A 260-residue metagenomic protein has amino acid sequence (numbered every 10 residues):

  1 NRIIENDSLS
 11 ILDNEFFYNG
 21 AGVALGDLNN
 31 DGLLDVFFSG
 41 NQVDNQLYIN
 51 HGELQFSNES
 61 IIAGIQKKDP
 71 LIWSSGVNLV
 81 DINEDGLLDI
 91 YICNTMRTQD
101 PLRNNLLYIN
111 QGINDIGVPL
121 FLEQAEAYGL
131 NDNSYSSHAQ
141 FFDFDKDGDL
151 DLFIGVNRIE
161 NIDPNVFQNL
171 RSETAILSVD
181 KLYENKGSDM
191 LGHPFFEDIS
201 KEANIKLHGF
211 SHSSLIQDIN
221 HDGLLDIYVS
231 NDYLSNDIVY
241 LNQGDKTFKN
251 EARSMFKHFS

Functional and structural regions predicted by a protein language model:
N1-S260: Acidic, glycine/proline-rich Ca2+-coordinating loop motifs
